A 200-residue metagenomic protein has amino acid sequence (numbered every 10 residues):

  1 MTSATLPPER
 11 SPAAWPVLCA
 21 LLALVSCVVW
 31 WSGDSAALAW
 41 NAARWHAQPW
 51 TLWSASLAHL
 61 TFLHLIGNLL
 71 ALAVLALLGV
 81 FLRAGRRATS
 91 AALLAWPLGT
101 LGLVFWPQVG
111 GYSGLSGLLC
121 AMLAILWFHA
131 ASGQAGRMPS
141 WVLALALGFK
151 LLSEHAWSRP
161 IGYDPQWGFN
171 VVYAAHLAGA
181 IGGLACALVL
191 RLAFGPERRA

Functional and structural regions predicted by a protein language model:
M1-W50, A135-P139, C186-A200: N-terminal signal-anchor transmembrane helix
L18-S90, P97-T100, V104-Y112, P165-Y173: N-terminal TM1-TM2 helical hairpin plus the immediately adjacent luminal interfacial "cap"
L22, A92-P97, P139-F149: Central hydrophobic cores of alpha-helical transmembrane segments in multi-pass integral membrane proteins
L65-L72, S113-A124, G168-R191: Alpha-helical transmembrane segments that form the membrane-embedded catalytic/substrate-binding core of multi-pass
R86-R87, G114, Q134-A144: Internal alpha-helical transmembrane segments of multi-pass membrane proteins
P97, A121-W127, L145-F149, S153: Small-residue-rich segments of transmembrane alpha-helices in multi-pass membrane proteins, especially helix faces
L101-S132: Membrane-proximal helix-loop-helix units in multi-pass membrane proteins
L151-G162: Transmembrane alpha-helical segments of integral membrane proteins
